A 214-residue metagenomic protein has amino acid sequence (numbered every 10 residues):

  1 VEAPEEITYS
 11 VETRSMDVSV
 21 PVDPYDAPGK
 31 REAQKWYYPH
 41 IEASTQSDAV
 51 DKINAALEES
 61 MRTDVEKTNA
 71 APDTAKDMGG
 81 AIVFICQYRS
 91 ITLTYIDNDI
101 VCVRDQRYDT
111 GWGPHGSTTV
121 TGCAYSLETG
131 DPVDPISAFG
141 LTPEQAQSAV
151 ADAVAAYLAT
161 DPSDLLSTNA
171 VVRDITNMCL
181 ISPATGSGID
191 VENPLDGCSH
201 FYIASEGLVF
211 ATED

Functional and structural regions predicted by a protein language model:
V1-D214: Compositionally biased intrinsically disordered regions enriched in Thr/Gly
